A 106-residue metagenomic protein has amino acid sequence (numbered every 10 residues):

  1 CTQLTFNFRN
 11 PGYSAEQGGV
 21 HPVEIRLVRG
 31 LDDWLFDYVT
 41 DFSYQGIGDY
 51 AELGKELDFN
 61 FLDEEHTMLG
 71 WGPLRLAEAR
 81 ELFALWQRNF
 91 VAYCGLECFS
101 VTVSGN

Functional and structural regions predicted by a protein language model:
C1-F36: Amphipathic, interaction-prone secondary-structure segments
T5, D58, S100-T102: Ser/Thr- (and often Asn-) enriched beta-sheet segments in non-cytosolic proteins
F8-N10, L27-R29, D41, F61-D63 (+1 more regions): Surface-exposed beta-strand edges and flanking loops
Y13, D32, Y44-G46, E64-H66: Generic "edge-of-domain/loop-turn" microfeature
V23-V28, D58-F59, R80: Short, low-complexity, polar/charged sequence segments that are solvent-exposed and flexible
F36-Y50: Short, solvent-exposed aromatic-acidic interface loops
I47-P73: Compact, glycine/acidic-enriched structural inserts
H66-N106: Low-complexity intrinsically disordered segments
